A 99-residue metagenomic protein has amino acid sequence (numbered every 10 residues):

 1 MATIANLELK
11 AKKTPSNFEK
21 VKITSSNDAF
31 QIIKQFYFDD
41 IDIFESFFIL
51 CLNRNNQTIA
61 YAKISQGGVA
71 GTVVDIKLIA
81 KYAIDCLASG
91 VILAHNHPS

Functional and structural regions predicted by a protein language model:
M1-G90: N-terminal beta-strand/alpha-helix entry module and adjacent surface of metal-dependent catalytic domains
S89-S99: Acidic beta-strand-to-loop metal/phosphate-binding motif
